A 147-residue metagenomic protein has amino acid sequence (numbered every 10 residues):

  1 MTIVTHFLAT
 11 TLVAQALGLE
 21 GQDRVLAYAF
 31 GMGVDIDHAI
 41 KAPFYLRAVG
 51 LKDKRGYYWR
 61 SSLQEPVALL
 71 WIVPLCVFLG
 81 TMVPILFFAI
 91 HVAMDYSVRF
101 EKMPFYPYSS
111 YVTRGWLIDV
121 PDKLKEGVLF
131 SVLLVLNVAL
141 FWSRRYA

Functional and structural regions predicted by a protein language model:
M1-A147: N-terminal membrane-targeting hydrophobic helices
